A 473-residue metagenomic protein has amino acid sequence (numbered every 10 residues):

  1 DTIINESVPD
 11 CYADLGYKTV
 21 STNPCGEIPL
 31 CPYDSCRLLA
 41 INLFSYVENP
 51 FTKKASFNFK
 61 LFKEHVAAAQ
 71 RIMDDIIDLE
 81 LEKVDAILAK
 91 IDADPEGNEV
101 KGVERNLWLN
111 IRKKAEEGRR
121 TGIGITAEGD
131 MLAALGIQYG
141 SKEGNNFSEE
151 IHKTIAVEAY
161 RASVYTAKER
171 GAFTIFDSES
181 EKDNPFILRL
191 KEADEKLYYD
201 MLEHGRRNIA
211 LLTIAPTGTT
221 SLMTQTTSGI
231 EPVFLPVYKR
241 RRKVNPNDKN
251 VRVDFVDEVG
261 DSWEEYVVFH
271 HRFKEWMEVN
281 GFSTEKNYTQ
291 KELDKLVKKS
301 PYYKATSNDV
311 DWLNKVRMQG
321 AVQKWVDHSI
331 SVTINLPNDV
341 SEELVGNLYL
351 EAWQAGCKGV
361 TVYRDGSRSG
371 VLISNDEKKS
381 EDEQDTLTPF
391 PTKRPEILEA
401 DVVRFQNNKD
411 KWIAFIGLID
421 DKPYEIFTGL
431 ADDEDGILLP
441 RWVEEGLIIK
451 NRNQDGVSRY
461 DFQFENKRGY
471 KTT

Functional and structural regions predicted by a protein language model:
D1-G122, T219, K249, T428 (+1 more regions): Structured mid-domain segments that build the active-site/substrate or prosthetic-cofactor binding neighborhood
D1-V8, V84-D92, I111, G171-E181 (+3 more regions): Short coil/turn segments at secondary-structure boundaries
G26-E27, M73, I77-D85, I187 (+3 more regions): Catalytic alpha/beta core of large soluble enzyme barrels
A40, R119-A134, E150, T219-L222: Contiguous, well-ordered alpha-helical segments that form the cores/surfaces of helical PPI scaffolds
H65-R112, E116, Q138-T217, Q225 (+1 more regions): Internal maturation/activation junctions in enzymes
G124-A127, A159-S163, I330, V345-L348: Extended, hydrophobic alpha-helical segments in both membrane/secreted and soluble proteins
A127-M131, F147, A162, T473: A general alpha-helix detector
E192-E203, S374-L418: Short, Gly/Pro- and small/polar-rich lid/capping loops
